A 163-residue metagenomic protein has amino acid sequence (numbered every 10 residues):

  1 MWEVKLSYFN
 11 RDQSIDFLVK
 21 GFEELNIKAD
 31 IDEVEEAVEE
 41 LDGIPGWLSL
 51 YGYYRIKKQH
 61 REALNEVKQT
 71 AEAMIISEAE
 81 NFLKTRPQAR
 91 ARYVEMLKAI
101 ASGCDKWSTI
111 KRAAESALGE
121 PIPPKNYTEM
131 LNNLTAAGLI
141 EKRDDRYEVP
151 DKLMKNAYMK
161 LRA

Functional and structural regions predicted by a protein language model:
M1: Short regulatory helix/loop adjacent to the ATP-binding pocket of P-loop NTPases
K5-E33: Conserved small helical "lid"/interfacial subdomain of P-loop NTPases
V19, E35-V38, K111, E115: Amphipathic alpha-helical segments within well-ordered protein domains
K20, Y53-Y54, S102, S116: Residues within well-ordered alpha-helical secondary structure of globular protein domains
E23-N81, E95: Amphipathic alpha-helical "lid/sensor" segments that cap RecA-like P-loop NTPase cores
A73, E80-A163: C-terminal leucine-rich, beta-strand-based interaction scaffolds used for sensing/assembly
